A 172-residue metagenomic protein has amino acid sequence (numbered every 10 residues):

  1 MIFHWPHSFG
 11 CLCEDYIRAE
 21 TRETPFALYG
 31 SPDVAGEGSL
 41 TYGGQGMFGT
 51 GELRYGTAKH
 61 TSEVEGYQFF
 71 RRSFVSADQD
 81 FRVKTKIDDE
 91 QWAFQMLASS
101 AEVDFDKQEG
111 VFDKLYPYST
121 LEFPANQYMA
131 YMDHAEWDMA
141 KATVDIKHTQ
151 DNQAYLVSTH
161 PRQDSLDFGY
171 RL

Functional and structural regions predicted by a protein language model:
M1-L172: Structural signature for solvent-exposed beta-strand/loop edge elements and short helix-capping sites, enriched
